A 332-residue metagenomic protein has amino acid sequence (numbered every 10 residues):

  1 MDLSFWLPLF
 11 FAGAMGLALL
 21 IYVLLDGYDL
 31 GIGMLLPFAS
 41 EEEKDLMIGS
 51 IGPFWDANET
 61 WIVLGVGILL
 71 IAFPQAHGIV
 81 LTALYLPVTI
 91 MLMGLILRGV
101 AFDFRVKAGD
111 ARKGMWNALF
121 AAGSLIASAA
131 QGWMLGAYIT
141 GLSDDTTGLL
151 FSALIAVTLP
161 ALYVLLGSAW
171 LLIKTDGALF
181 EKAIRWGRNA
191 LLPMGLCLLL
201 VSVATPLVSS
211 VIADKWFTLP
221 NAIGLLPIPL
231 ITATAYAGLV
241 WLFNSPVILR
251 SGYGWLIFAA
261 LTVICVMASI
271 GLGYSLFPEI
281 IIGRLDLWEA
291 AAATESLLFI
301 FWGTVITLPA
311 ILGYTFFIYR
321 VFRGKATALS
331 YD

Functional and structural regions predicted by a protein language model:
M1-A57, V63-V66: N-terminal signal-anchor module of multipass membrane proteins
M1-G13, I68-Y85, L135-S152, L207-V211 (+1 more regions): Helix-coil boundary and interhelical linker segments in multi-pass alpha-helical membrane proteins
F10-Y22, I79-M93, T147-L162, A222-L230 (+1 more regions): Alpha-helical transmembrane segments
I32-P53, L70-A76, D103-K113, S168-W186 (+4 more regions): Juxtamembrane membrane-water interface segments of multi-pass membrane proteins, especially cytoplasmic-side
E42, L46-V63, V88, K113-A127 (+5 more regions): Juxtamembrane helix-loop boundaries in multi-pass membrane proteins
G52-L125, Y138-S143, W216-I223: Membrane-interface helix-loop-helix modules in multi-pass inner-membrane proteins
F104-R250, A268-G271: Long, contiguous internal "core" modules enriched in hydrophobic/ aromatic residues
I281-I300: Short, membrane-exposed interhelical loops at transmembrane-helix boundaries
